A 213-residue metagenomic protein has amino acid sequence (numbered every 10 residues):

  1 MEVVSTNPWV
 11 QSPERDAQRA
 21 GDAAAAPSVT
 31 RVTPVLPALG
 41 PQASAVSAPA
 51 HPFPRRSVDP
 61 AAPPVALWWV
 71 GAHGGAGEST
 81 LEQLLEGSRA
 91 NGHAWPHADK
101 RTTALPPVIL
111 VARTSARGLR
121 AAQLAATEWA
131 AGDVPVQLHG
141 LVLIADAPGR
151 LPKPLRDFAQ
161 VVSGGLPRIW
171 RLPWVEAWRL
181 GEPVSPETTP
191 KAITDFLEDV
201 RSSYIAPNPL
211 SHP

Functional and structural regions predicted by a protein language model:
M1-A66, E198, S202-Y204, N208-S211: Extreme N-terminal, non-catalytic leader segments that precede Walker-type/kinase nucleotide-binding cores
V65-R89: Glycine-rich phosphate-binding P-loop
V70-G74, A112-S115, I144-A147, V175: Structural motif
H93-T114, A126-V142: Inter-motif core of Ras-like GTPase G domains
P107-A121, D146-L151: Conserved Switch II/interswitch segment of TRAFAC-class P-loop GTPases
Q123-L166: Conserved C-terminal guanine-recognition region of P-loop GTPase G domains, centered on the G4
A159-P186: Beta-strand-loop-alpha "switch" segments that mediate conformational coupling across diverse proteins
W178-P213: A cross-taxonomic marker for long C-terminal extensions/tails that follow the last structured domain
